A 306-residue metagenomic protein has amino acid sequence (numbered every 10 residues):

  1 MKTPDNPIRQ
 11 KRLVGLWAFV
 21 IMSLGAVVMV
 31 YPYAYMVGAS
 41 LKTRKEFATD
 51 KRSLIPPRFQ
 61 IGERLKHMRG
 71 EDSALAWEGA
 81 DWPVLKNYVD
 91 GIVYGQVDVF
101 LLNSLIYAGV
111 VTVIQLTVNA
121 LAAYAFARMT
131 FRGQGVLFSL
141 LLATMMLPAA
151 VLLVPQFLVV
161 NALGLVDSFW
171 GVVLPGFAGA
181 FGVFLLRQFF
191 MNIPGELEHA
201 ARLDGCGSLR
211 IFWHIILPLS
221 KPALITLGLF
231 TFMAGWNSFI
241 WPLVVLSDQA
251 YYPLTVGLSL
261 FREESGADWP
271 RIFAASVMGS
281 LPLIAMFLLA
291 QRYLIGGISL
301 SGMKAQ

Functional and structural regions predicted by a protein language model:
K2-Q306: A structural signal for multi-pass alpha-helical bundles of membrane permease subunits that mediate small-molecule
